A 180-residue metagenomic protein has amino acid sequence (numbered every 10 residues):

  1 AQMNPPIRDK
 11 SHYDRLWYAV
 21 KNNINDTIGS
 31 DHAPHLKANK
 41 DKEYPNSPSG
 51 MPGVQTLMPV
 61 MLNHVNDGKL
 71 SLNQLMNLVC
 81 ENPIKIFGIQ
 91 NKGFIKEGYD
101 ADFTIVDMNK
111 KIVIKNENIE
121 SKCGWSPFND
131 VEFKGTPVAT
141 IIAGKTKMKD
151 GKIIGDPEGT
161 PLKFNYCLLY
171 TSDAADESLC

Functional and structural regions predicted by a protein language model:
A1-I28: Histidine/acidic residue-rich metal-binding segments in metalloenzymes
Q2-S11, P48-P52, S126-E132: A short acidic, glycine-rich active-site loop that binds or catalyzes chemistry on phosphate/adenosine moieties
P6, L72-Q74, K115-S121: Short, positively charged
K21-I28, A33-M108: His/Asp/Glu-enriched, well-ordered alpha-helical/loop segment that forms or immediately abuts the divalent-metal
E43-N46, D100-K152, D156-L162: C-terminal cap of metal-dependent C-N hydrolases
Y170-A175: Conserved small/polar residues in nucleotide/adenosyl-binding loops
